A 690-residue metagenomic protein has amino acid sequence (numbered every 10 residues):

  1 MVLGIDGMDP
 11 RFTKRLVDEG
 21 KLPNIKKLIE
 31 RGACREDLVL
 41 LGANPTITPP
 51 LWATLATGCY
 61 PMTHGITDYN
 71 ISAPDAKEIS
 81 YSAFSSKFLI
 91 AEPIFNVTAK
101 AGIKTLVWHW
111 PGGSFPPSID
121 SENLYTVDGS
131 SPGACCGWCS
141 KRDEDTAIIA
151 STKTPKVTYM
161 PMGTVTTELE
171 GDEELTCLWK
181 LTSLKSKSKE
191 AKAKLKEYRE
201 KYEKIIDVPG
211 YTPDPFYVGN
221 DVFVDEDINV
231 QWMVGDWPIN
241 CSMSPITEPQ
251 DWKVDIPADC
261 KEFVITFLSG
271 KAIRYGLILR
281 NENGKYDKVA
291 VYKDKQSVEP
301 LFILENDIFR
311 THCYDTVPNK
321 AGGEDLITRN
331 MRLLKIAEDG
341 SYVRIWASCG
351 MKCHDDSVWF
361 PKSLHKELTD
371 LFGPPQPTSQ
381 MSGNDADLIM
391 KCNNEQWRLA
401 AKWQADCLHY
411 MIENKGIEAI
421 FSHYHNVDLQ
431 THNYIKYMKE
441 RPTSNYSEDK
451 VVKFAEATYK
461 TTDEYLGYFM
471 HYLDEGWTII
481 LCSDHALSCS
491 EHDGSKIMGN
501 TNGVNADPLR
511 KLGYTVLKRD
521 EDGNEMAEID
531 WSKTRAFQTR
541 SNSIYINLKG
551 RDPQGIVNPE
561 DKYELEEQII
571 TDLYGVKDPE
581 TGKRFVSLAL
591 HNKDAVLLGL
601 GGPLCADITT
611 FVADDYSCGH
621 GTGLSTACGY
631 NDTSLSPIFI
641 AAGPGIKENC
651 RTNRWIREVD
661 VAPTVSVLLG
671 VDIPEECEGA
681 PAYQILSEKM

Functional and structural regions predicted by a protein language model:
M1-K14, L28-I29, L55, T98 (+9 more regions): Beta-strand elements within well-structured catalytic alpha/beta cores of enzymes that handle phosphate/sulfate esters
I5, G20, K27-R31, E36-L38 (+3 more regions): Secreted, luminal/periplasmic, and some membrane-associated catalytic domains that remodel anionic oxygen-ester
P10, A386-N394, S444-A455, G645-C650: Glycine- and acidic
P23, L89-N96, K402, D406 (+6 more regions): A structural signal for well-ordered alpha-helical segments within the folded catalytic domains of diverse enzymes
N24, T54, P374, Q568-D572 (+4 more regions): Generic recognition of well-ordered alpha-helical segments
P61, P375, H423-D428: Short glycine-enriched loops at secondary-structure junctions
N394-K415, A419-I420, K436-I479, H485 (+3 more regions): A long, amphipathic alpha-helix that forms part of the scaffold/cap immediately adjacent to metal-dependent active
G503-V557, S625-L669, Y683-K689: Substrate-binding rim/cap in mid-to-C-terminal beta-strand-loop elements of soluble/periplasmic
